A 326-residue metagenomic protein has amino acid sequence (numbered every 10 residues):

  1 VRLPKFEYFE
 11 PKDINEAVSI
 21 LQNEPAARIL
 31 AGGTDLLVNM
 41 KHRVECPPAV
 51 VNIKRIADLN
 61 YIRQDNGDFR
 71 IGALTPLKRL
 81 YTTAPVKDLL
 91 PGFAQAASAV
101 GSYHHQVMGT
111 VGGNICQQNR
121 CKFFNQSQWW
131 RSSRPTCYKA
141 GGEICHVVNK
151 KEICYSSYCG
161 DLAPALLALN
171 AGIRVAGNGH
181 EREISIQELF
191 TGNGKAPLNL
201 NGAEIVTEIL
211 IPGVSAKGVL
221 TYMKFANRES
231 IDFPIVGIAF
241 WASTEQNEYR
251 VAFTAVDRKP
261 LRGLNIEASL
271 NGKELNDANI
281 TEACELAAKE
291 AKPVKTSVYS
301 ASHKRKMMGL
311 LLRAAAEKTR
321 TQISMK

Functional and structural regions predicted by a protein language model:
V1-K326: C-terminal structural segment of proteins
